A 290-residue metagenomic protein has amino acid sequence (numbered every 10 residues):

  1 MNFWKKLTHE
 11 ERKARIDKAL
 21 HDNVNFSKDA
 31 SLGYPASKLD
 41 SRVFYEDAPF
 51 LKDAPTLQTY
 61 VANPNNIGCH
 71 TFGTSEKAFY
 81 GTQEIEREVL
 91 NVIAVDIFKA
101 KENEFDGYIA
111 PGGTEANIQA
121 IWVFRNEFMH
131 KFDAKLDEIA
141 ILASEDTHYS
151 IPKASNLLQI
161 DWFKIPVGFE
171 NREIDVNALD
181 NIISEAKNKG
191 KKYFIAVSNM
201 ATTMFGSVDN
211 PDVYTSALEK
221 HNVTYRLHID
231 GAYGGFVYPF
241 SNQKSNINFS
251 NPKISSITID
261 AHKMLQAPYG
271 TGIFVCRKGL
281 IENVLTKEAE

Functional and structural regions predicted by a protein language model:
M1-E104: N-terminal entrance/gating region of PLP-dependent enzymes' catalytic architecture
Q83-N91, E104-A134, Y149-A154: Conserved beta-loop-alpha segment that forms the PLP phosphate-binding cup at the N-terminus of a helix
P111-T114, A134-I139, A143-V213: PLP-dependent aminotransferase-class I/II
Q119-W122, P152-L157, G206-N210, V237-N242 (+1 more regions): Short acidic, glycine/serine/threonine-rich loops at helix termini
T147, T202, G231-G235, K263: Active-site-proximal loop/turn and secondary-structure-junction residues that shape catalytic pockets, frequently
S207-N242: Catalytic PLP-binding core of fold-type I/II PLP enzymes
F240, F249-E290: Active-site C-terminal subdomain of aminotransferase-like
